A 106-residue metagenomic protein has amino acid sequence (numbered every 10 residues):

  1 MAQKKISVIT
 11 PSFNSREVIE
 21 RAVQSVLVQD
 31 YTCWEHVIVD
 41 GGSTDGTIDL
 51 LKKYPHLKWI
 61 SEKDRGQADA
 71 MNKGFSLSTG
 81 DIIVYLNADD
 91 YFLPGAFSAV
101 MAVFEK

Functional and structural regions predicted by a protein language model:
M1-K106: Nucleotide-sugar donor-binding/catalytic module of glycosyltransferases that assemble extracellular/cell-envelope
